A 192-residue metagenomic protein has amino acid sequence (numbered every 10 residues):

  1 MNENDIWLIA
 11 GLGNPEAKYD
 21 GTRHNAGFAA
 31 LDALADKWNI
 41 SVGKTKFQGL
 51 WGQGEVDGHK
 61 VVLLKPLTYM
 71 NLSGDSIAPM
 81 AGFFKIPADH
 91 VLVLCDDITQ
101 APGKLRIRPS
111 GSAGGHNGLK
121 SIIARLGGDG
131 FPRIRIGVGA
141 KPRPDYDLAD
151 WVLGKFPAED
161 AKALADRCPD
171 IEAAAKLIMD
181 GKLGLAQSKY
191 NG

Functional and structural regions predicted by a protein language model:
M1-S110, K120-R135, K141-D147, G154 (+1 more regions): Nucleotide and nucleotide-moiety/phosphate-recognizing core
G114-G118: Hydrophobic alpha-helical segments within soluble ligand-binding/sensing domains
